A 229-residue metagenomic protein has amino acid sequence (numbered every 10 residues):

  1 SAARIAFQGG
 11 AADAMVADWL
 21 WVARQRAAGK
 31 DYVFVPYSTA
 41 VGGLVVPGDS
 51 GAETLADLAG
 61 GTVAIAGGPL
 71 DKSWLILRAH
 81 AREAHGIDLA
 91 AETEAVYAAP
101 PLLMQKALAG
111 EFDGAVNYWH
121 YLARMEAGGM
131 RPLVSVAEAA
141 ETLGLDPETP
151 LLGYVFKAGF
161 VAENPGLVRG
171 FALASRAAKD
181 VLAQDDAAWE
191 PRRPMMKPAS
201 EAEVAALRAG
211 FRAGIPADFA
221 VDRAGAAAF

Functional and structural regions predicted by a protein language model:
S1-Y97, A109, D113-W119, L133-V136: Short, glycine-/small- and polar/acidic-enriched structural segments that line small-molecule recognition paths
W19-L20, P101-P194: Pocket-lining segment of extracytoplasmic ligand-binding domains
Q25, G43, R124-M125, T142-G144 (+1 more regions): Short secondary-structure boundary/hinge segments and terminal tails
A59-G61, G153, A174, F211-P216: Flexible glycine/proline-enriched surface loops and loop-helix/loop-strand junctions
W74, V168, A226-F229: A general structural signal for well-ordered alpha-helical segments in protein cores
H85-A90, A140-P147, E203: Short helix-coil transition/hinge motifs at the ends and kinks of transmembrane helices, capturing the brief
E126-A127, E190-F229: An extracytoplasmic/periplasmic, membrane-proximal ligand-sensing/linker region
